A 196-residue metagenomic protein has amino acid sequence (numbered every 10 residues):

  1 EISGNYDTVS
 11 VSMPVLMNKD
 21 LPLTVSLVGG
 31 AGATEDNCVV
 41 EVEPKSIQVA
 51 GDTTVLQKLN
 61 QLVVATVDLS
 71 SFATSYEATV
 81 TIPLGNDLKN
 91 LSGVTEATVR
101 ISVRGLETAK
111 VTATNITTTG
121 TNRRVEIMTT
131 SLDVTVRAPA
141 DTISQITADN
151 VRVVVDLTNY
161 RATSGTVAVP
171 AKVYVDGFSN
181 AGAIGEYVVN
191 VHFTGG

Functional and structural regions predicted by a protein language model:
E1-G196: Structured interface patches
